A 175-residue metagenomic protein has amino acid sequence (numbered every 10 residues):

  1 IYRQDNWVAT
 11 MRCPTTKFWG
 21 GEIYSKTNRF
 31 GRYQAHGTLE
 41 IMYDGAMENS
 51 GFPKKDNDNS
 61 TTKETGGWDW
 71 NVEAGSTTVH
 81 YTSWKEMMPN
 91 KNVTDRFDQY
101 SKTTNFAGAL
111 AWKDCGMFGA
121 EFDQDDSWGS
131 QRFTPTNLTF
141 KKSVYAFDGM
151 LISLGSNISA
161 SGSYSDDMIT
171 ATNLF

Functional and structural regions predicted by a protein language model:
I1-F175: Catalytic and substrate-binding regions of extracellular carbohydrate-active enzymes, especially polysaccharide lyases
